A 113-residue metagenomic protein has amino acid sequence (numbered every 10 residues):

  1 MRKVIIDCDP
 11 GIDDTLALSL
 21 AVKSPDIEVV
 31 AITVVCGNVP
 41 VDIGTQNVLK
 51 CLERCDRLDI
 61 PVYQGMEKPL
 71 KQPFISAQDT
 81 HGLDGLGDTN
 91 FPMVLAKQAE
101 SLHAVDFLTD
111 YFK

Functional and structural regions predicted by a protein language model:
M1-K113: N-terminal acidic, glycine/proline-rich low-complexity segments
